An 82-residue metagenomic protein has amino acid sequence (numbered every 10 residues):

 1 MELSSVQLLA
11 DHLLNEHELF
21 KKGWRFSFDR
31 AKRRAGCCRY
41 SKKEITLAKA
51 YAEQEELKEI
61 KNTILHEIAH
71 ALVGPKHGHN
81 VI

Functional and structural regions predicted by a protein language model:
M1-N62, A71-I82: Active-site-proximal or metal-binding-adjacent scaffold patches in catalytic folds
E67: Walker B catalytic acidic pair
